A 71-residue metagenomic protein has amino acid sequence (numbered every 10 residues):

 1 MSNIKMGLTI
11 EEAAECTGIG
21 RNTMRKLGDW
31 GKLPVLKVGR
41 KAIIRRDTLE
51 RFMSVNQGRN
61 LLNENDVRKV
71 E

Functional and structural regions predicted by a protein language model:
M1-T23: Polyanion-binding surface elements
L8-E12, K26, I44-D47, N63 (+1 more regions): Exposed, low-complexity/repetitive linear segments and helix-based recognition motifs, biased toward charged/polar
I10, P34-Q57: Short helix-start
C16-I43: Major-groove DNA-recognition helix of helix-turn-helix-type DNA-binding domains
L49-E71: A short, Lys/Arg-enriched interface patch at domain edges and termini
